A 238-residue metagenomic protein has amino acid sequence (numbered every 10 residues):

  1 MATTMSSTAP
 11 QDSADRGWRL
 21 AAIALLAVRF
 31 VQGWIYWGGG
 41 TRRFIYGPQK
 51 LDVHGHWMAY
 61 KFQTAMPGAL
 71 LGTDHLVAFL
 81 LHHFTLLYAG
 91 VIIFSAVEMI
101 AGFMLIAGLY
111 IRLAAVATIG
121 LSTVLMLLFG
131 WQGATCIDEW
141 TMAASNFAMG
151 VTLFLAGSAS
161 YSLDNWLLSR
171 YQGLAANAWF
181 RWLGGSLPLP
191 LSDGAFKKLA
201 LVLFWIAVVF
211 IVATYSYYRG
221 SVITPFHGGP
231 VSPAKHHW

Functional and structural regions predicted by a protein language model:
A2-G72, V77-A96, A107-W238: Extended, low-polarity transmembrane helix blocks
G102: Conformational-control "hinges and anchors"
